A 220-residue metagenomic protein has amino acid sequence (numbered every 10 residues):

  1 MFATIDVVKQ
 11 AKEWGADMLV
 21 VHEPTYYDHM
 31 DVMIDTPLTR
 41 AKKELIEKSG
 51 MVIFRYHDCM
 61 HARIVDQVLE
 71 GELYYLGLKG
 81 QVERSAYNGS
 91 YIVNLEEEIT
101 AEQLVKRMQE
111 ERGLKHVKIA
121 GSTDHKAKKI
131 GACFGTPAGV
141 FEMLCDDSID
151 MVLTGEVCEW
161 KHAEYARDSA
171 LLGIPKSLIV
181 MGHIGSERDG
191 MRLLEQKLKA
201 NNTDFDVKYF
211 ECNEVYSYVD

Functional and structural regions predicted by a protein language model:
M1-D220: Active-site catalytic microenvironments in core metabolic enzymes, especially phosphate/sugar-handling
